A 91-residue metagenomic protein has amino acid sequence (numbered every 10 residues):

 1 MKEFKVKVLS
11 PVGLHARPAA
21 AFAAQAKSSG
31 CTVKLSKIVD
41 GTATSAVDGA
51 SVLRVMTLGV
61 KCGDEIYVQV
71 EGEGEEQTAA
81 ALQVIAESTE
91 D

Functional and structural regions predicted by a protein language model:
M1-S10: Short amphipathic
E3, A50-L53, G74: Compositionally biased, low-complexity segments enriched in small residues
F4, C31-V33, I66: Conserved beta-strand core positions
K7, S36, Q69-E71: Solvent-exposed beta-strand sheet faces enriched in polar/charged residues
L9-L53, T57-V60: Compact, glycine-rich, soluble single-domain proteins
M56-D91: C-terminal structural segments of small proteins and small subunits
